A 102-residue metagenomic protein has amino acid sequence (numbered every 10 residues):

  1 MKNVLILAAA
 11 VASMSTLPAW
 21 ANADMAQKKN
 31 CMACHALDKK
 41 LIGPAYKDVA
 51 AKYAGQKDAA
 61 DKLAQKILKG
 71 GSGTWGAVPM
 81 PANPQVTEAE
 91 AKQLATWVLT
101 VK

Functional and structural regions predicted by a protein language model:
M1-N22, K102: N-terminal export/targeting leaders of redox proteins
W20-L37: Sequence/structural segment immediately N-terminal to covalent heme-attachment motifs in c-type and related
D24, D61, E88-K92: Residues in well-ordered alpha-helical elements
A33, I42-Y53, K66-A95: Axial heme c-ligation environment in periplasmic c-type cytochrome domains
K52-K62: Short microdomains enriched in Cys/His and/or Lys/Arg
W97-V101: C-terminal alpha-helix
